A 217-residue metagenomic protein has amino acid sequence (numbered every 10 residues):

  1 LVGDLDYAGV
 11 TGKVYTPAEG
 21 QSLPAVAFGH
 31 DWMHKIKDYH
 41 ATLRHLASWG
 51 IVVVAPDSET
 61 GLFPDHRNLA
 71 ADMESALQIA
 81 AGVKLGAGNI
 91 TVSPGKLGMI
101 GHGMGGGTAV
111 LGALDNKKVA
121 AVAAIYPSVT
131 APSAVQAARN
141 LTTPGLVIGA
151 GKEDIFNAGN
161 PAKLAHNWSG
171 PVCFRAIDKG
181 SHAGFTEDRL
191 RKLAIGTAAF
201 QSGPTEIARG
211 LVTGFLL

Functional and structural regions predicted by a protein language model:
L1-Q21: N-terminal cap/lid segment of alpha/beta-hydrolase-fold proteins
E19, R67-G107: Gly/Ser-rich "nucleophile elbow"/oxyanion-hole loop immediately N-terminal to the catalytic nucleophile in hydrolases
S22-D31: Short beta-strand element of the alpha/beta-hydrolase
K37-D57: Short amphipathic alpha-helix adjacent to the substrate-entry channel of hydrolases
T108-G112, S133: Hydrolases whose catalytic domains are alpha/beta-hydrolase-1, hotdog thioesterase, or metallo-beta-lactamase-like
K118-V129: A conserved short beta-strand
N140-R209: Active-site-adjacent alpha-helix of alpha/beta-hydrolase-fold enzymes
